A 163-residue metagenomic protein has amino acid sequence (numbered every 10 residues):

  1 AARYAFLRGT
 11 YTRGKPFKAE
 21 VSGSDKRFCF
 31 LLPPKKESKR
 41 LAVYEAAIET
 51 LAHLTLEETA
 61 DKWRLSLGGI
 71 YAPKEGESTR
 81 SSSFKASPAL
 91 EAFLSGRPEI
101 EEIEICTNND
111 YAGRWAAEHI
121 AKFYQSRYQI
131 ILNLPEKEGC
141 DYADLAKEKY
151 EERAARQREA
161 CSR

Functional and structural regions predicted by a protein language model:
A1-G96: Phosphate-handling DNA/RNA-contact segment within nucleic-acid enzymes
T55-R163: TOPRIM fold recognition
